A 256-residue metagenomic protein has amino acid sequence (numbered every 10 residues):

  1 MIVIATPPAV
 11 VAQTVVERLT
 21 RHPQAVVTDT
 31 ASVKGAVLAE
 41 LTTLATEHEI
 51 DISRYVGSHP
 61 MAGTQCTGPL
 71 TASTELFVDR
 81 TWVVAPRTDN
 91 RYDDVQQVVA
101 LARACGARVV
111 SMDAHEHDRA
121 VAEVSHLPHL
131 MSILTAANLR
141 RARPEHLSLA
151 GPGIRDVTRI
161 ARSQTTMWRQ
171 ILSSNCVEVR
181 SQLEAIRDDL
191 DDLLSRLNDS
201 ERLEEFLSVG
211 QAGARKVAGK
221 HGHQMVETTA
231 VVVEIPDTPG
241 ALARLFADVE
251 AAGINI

Functional and structural regions predicted by a protein language model:
I2-V3, T28: N-terminal Rossmann-like NAD(P) cofactor-binding module of classical short-chain dehydrogenase/reductase
V3-P7, Q13-T14: Structured catalytic core of nucleotide-sugar glycosyltransferases
A5-P7, A31, P86, L134: Glycine-rich, N-terminal phosphate-binding loop of Rossmann-like dinucleotide-binding domains
T14-P69: Rossmann-like NAD(P)(H) cofactor-binding subdomain of soluble oxidoreductases
L76-R162: Internal alpha-helical scaffold of NAD(P)-dependent oxidoreductase catalytic cores
R143-G213, T228-V231: Interdomain hinge/lid region at the active-site interface of Rossmann-like NAD(P)-dependent oxidoreductases
G210-I256: A conserved regulatory-domain signal marking ACT and ACT-like small-molecule sensing domains and adjacent regulatory
